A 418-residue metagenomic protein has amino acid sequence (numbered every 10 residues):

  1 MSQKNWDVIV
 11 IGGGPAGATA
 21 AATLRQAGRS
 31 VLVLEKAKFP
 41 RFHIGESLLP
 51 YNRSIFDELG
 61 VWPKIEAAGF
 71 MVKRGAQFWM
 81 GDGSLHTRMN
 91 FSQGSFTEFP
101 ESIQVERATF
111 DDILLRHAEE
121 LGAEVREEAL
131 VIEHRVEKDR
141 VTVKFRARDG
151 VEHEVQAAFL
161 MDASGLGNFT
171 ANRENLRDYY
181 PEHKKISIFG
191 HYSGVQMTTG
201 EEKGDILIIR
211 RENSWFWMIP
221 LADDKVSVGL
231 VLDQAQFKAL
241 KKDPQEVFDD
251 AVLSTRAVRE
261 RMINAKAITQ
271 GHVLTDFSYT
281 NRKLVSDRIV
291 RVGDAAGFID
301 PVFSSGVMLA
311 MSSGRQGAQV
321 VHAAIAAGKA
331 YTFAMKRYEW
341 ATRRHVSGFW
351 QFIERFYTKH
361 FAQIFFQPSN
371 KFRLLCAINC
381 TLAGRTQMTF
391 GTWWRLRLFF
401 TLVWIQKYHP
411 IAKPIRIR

Functional and structural regions predicted by a protein language model:
S2-G14: Beta1/beta-strand and adjacent pyrophosphate-binding region of the FAD-binding site in flavoprotein oxidoreductases
G17-A18: N-terminal Rossmann-fold NAD(P) dinucleotide-binding loop
R25-I44: Glycine-rich FAD pyrophosphate-binding loop
H43-G83: N-terminal FAD cofactor-binding segment of flavoenzymes
S95-R116, K238-D243: Short beta-strand to alpha-helix junction loop
H117-V258: Predominantly flavin-linked oxidoreductase catalytic cores and closely associated redox partners
Q236-V320, T332-K336: FAD/FMN-dependent oxidoreductases across multiple families
Q319-R418: C-terminal helical "tail/cap" subdomain of flavin- and related membrane-associated enzymes
